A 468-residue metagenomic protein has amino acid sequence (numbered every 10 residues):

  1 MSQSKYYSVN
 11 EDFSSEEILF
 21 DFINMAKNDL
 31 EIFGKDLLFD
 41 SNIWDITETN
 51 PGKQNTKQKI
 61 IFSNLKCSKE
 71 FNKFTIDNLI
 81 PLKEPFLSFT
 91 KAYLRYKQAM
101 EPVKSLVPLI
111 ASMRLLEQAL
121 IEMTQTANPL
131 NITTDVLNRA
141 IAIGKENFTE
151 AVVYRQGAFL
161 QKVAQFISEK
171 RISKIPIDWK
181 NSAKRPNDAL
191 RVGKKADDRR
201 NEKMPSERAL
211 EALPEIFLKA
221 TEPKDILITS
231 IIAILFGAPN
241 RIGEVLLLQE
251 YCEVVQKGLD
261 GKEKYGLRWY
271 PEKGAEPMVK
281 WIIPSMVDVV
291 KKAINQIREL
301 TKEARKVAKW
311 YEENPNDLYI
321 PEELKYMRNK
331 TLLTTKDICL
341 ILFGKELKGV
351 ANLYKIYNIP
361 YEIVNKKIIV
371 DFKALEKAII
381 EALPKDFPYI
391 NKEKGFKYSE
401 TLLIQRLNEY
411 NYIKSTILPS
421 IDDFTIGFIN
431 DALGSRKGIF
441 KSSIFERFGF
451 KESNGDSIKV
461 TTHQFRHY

Functional and structural regions predicted by a protein language model:
M1-N201, A233, L247, K306-Y398: Charge-rich, intrinsically disordered N-terminal extensions that act as flexible nucleic-acid engagement or regulatory
W179-Y468: Extended accessory and catalytic-adjacent subdomains in large enzymes
